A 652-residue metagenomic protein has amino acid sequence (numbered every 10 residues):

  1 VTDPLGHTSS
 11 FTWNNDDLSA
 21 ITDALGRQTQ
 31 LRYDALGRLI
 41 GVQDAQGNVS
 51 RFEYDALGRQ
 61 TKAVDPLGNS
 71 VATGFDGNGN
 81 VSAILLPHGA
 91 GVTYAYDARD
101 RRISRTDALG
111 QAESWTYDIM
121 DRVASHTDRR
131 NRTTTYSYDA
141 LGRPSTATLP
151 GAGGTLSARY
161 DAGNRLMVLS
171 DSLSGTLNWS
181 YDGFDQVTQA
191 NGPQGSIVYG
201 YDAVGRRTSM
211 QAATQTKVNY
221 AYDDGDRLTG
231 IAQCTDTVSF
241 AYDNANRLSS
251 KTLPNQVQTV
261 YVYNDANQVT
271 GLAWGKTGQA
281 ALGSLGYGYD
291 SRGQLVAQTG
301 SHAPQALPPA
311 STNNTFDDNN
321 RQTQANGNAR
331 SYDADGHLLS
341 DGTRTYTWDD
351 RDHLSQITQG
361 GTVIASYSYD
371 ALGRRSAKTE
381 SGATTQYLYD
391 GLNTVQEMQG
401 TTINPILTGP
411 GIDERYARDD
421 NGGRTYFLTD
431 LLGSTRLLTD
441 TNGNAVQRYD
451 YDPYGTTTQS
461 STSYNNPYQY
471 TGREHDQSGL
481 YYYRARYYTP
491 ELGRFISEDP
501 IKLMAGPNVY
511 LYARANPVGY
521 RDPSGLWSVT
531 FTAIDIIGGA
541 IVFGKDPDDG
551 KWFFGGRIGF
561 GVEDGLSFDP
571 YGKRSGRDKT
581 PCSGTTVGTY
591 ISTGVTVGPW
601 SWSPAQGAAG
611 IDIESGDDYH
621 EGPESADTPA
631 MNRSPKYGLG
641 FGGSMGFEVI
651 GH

Functional and structural regions predicted by a protein language model:
V1-G6, A20-G26, G41-G47, K62-G68 (+20 more regions): Beta-turn initiation residues at beta-strand->coil junctions
H7-T12, A20, R27-G41, N48-K62 (+11 more regions): Tandem repeat domain/solenoid detector
F11, L31, F52, T73 (+23 more regions): A residue-level detector for well-ordered beta-strand positions
D17-L18, R38, R59, N80 (+20 more regions): Generic structural signal for coil-to-beta-strand starts
G77, D224, P304-D318, T402 (+3 more regions): A motif-centric feature for acidic-aromatic and gly/ser/thr-rich catalytic loops and repeats
A95, V262-N267, D335-S368: Surface-exposed extracellular loop regions of Gram-negative outer-membrane beta-barrel proteins
N320, W527-H652: A membrane-pore/channel beta-structure motif
R375, T456-Q459, R486-I496, P500 (+1 more regions): Short, low-complexity export/processing leader segments characterized by acidic and small residues
